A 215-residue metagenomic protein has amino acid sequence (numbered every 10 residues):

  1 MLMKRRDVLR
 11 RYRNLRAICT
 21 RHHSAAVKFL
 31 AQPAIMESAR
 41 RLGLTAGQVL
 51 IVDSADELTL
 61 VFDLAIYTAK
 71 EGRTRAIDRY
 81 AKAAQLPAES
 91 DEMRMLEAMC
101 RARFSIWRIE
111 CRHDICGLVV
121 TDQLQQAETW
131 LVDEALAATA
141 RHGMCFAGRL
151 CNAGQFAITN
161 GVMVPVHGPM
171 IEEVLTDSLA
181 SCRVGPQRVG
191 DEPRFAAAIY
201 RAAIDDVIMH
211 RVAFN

Functional and structural regions predicted by a protein language model:
M1-I115, Q126-A127, A138-T139, C145-N215: Mixed-charge, low-complexity intrinsically disordered regions
C116-V120: Short aromatic-glycine-enriched beta-strand elements
Q123-L131: Short, structured beta-strand/loop micro-motifs enriched in basic residues and often containing a Trp
V132-L136: Catalytic cores of nucleotide-enabled group-transfer and carboxylate-activating enzymes in metabolic and assembly-line
